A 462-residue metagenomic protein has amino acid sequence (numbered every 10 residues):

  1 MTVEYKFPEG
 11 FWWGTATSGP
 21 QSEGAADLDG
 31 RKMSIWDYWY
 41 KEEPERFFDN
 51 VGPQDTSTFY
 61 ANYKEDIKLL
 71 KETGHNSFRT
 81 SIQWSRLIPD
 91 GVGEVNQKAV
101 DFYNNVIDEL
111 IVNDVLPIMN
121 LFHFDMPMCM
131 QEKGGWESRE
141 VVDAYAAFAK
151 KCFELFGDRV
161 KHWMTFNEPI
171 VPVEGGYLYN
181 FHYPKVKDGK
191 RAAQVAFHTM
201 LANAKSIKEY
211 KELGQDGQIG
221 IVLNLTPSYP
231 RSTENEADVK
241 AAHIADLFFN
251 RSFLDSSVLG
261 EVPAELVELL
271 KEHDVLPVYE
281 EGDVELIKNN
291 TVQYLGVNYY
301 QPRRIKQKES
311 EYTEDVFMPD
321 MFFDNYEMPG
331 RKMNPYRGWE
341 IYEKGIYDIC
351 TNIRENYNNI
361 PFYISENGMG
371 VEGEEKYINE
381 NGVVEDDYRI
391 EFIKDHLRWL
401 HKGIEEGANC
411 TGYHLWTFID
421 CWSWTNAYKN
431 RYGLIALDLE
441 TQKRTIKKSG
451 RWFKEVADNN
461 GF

Functional and structural regions predicted by a protein language model:
T2-F47, D90-V92, V100-F462: Active-site region of glycoside hydrolase catalytic domains
M33-K68: Aromatic- and Gly/Pro-rich amphipathic surface segment
A61, K68-K71, D101-N104, D108: N-terminal, well-ordered alpha-helical segments
N62-Q83, N290-L295: Catalytic domains of carbohydrate-active enzymes, especially glycoside hydrolases
I82-V95: Glycine-rich, proline-tolerant flexible connector loops at the mouths of alpha/beta enzymes
